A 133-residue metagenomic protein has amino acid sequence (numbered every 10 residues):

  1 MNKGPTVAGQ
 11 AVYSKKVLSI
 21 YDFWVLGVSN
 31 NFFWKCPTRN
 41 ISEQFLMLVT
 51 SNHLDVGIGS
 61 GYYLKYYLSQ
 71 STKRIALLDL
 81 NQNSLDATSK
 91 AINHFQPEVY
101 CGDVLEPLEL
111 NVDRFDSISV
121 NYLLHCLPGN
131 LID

Functional and structural regions predicted by a protein language model:
M1-L48, Y62: Conserved class I S-adenosyl-L-methionine
N52-P107: Class I SAM-dependent methyltransferase SAM/SAH-binding core
L108-I118: A short acidic, Gly/Pro-enriched loop at the edge of an enzyme's catalytic core that lines a small-molecule cofactor
N121-H125: Residues lining the SAM
L127-D133: A short, conserved alpha-helix within the catalytic core of class I
